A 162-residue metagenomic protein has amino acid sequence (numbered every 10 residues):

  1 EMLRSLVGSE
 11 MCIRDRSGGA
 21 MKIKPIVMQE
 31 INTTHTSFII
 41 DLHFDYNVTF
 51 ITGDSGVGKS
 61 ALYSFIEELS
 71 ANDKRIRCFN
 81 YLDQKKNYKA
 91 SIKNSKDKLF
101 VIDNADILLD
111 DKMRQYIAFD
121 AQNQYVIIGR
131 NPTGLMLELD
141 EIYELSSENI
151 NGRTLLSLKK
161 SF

Functional and structural regions predicted by a protein language model:
E1-R16: Single conserved hydrophobic/aromatic residue that forms the stacking wall/gate of nucleotide- or nucleobase-binding
R14-I40: N-terminal pre-Walker A segment at the start of P-loop NTPase domains
I51: Hydrophobic anchor at the beta1->P-loop junction of P-loop NTPases
V57-K59: Conserved glycine(s) of the Walker
L62-I66: Post-Walker A alpha-helix
E68-F79: Post-Walker A helix-loop "phosphate-sensing" segment adjacent to the P-loop in P-loop NTPases
K85-P132: Conserved nucleotide-sensing/catalytic segment adjacent to the nucleotide-binding pocket in NTP-handling enzymes
L137-S161: A short helix-turn-beta junction within AAA+ P-loop NTPase domains corresponding to the substrate/partner-engaging
